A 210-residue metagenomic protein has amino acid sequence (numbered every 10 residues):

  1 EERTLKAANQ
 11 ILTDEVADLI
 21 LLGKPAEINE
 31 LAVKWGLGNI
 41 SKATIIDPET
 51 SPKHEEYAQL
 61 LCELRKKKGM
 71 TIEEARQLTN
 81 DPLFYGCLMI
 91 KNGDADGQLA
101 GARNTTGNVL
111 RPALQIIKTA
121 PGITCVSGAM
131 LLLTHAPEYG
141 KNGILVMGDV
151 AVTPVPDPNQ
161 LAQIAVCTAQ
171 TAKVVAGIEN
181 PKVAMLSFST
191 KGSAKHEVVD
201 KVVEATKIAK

Functional and structural regions predicted by a protein language model:
E1-K210: Anion-binding alpha/beta catalytic cores of soluble intermediary-metabolism enzymes, centered on
